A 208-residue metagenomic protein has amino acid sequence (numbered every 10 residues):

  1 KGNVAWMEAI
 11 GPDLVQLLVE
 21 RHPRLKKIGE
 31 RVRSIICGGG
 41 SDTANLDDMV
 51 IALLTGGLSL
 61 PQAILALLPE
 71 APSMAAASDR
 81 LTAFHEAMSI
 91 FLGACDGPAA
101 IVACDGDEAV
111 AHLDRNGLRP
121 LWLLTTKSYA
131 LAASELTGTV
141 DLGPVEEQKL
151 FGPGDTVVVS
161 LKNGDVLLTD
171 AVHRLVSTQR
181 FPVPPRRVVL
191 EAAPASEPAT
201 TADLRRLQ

Functional and structural regions predicted by a protein language model:
G2-Q208: Conserved short alpha-helical segments that host acidic/polar catalytic motifs at enzyme active sites
